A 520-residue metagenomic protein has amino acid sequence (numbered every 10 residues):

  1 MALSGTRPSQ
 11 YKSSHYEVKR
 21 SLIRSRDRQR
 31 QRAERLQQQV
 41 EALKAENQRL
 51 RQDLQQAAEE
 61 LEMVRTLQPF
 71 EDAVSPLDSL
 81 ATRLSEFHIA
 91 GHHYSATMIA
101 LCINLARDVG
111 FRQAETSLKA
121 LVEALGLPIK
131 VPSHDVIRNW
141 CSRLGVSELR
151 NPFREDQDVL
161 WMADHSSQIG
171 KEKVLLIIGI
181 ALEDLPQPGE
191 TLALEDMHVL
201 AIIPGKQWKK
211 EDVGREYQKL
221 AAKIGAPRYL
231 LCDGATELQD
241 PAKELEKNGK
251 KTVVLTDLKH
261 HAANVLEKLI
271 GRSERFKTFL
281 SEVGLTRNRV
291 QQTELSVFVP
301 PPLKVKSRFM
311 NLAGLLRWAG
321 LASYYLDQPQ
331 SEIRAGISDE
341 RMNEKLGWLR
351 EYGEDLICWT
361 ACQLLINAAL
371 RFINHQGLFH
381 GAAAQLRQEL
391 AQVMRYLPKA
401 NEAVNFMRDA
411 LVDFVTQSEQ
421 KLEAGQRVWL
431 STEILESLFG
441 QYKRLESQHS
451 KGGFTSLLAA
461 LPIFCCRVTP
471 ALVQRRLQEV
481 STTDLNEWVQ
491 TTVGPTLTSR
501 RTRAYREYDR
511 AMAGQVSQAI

Functional and structural regions predicted by a protein language model:
M1-R7: N-terminal membrane insertion elements
R7, Y11-S14, V18-R28, R32-F70: Heptad-repeat coiled-coil/leucine-zipper oligomerization helices
R24, F70, L77-A100, F111-R112 (+9 more regions): RNase H-like nuclease fold core
R28, R32, E60, S117-L121 (+1 more regions): A generic secondary-structure signal
L43, A124, C232-L245, L285-I520: Acidic/histidine-rich catalytic cores and adjacent linkers of DNA breakage/strand-transfer/modification proteins
A106-V122: Short, charged amphipathic recognition helices of the HTH superfamily and cognate SANT/SANTA-like modules
K119, S142, A459-P462: Short amphipathic alpha-helical surface patches that mediate protein-protein
L258-G284, W429-G440: RNase H-like two-metal-ion nuclease catalytic core shared by retroviral integrases and related mobile-element nucleases
